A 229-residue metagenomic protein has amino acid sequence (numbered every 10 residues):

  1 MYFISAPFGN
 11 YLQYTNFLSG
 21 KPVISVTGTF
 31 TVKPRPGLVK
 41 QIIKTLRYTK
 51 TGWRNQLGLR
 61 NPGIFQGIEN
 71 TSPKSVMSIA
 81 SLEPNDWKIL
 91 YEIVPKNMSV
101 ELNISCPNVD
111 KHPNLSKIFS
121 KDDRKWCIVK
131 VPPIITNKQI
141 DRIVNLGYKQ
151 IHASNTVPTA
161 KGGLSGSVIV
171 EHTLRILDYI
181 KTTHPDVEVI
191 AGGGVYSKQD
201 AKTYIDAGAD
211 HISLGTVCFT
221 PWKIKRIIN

Functional and structural regions predicted by a protein language model:
M1-S75, A80-L82: N-terminal capping/small domains of soluble enzymes
M1-Y2, K21-V23, S72-S75, K96-M98 (+4 more regions): Short, well-ordered coil/turn segments that N-cap beta-strands
A6-F8, S78-E83, V131-N137, V187-Q199: Glycine-rich beta-to-alpha transition loops that act as phosphate-gripper elements at the mouths of alpha/beta enzyme
Q13-S19, N85-V94, I134-G147, D178-H184 (+1 more regions): Catalytic cores of alpha/beta
T27-K33, V100-C106, Q150-K161, V195 (+1 more regions): Glycine-rich phosphate-binding active-site loops on the catalytic face of alpha/beta enzymes
I42-N61, N108-K121, A160-H172: Glycine-rich tight-turn/loop motif centered on a GG-T
D86-L115: Hydrophobic alpha-helical segments and helix pairs
I104-N114, K138-V187, P221-I227: Glycine/Thr-rich beta-alpha phosphate-binding loop at enzyme active sites
